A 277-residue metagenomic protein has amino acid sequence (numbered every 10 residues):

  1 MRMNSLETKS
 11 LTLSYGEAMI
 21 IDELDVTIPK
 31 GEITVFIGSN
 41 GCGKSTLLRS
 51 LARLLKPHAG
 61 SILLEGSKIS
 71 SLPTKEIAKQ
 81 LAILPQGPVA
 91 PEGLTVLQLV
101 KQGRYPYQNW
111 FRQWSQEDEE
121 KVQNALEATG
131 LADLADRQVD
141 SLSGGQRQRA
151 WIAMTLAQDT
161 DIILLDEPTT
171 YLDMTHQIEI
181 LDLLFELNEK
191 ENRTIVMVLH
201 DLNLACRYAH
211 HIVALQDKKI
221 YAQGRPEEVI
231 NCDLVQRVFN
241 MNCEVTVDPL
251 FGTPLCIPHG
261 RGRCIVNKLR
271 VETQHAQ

Functional and structural regions predicted by a protein language model:
I37-S39: The feature captures the beta-strand-to-loop junction immediately N-terminal to the Walker
A52: Helix-to-loop junction immediately C-terminal to a conserved catalytic motif
G60-K68, I77: Conserved ABC transporter NBD signature motif
K101, Q116-L134, D159: Conserved ABC ATPase "signature" region
Q113, Q138-L142, Q146: Conserved ABC ATPase signature
I163-E167: Catalytic Walker B motif of ABC-type/P-loop ATPase nucleotide-binding domains
V238-Q277: ABC ATPase nucleotide-binding domains
